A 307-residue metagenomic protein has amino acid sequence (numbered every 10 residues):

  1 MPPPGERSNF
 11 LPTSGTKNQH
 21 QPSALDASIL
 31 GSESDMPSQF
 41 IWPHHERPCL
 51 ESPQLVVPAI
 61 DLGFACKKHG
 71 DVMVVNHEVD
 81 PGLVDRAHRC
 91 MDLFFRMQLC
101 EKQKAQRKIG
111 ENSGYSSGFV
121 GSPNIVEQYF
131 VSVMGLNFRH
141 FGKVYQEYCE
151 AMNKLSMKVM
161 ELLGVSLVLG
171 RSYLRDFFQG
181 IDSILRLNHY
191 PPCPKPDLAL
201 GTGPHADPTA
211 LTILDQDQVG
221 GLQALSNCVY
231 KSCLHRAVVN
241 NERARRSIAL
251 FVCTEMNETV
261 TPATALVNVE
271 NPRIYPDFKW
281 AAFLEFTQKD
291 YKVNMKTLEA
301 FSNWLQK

Functional and structural regions predicted by a protein language model:
M1-K307: Peripheral, non-catalytic segments flanking oxidoreductase cores
